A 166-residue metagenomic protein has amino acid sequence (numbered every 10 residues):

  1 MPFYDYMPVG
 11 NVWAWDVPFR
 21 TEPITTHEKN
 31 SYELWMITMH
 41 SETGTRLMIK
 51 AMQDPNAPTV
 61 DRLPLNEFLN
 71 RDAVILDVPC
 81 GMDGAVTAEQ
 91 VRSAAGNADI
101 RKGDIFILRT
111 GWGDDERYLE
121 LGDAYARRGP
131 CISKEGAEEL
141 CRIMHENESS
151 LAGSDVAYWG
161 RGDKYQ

Functional and structural regions predicted by a protein language model:
M1-Q166: Active-/binding-site microenvironments in catalytic and ligand-binding cores
